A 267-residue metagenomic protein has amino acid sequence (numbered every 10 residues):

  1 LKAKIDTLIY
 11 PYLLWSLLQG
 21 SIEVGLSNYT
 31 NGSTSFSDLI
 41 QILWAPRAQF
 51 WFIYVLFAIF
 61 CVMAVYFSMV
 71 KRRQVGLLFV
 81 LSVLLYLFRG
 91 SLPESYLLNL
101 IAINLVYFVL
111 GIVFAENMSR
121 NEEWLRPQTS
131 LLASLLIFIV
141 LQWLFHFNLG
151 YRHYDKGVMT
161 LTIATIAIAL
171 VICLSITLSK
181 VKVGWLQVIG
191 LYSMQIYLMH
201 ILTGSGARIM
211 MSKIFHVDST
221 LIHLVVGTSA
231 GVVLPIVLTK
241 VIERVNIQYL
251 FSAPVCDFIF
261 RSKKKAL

Functional and structural regions predicted by a protein language model:
L1-L267: Alpha-helical transmembrane segments and their immediate juxtamembrane cytosolic regions
